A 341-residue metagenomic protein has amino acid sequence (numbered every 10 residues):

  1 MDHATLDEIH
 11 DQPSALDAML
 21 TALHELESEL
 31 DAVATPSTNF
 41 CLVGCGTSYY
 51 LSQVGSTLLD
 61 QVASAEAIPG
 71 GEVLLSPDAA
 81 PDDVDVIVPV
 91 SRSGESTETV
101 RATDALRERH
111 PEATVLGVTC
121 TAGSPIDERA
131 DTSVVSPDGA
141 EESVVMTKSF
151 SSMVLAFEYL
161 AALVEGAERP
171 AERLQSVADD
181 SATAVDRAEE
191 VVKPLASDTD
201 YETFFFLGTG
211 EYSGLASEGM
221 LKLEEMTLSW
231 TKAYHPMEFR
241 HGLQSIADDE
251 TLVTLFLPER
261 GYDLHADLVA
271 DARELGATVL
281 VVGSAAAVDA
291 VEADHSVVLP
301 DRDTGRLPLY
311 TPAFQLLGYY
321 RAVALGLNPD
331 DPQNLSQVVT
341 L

Functional and structural regions predicted by a protein language model:
D2-P13, L20-P36, T132-S136, A140-T254 (+2 more regions): Active-site phosphate/pyrophosphate-binding segments
S14-A22, D60-A67: Short coil-to-helix leader/linker segments, especially the first N-terminal amphipathic alpha-helix with its helix
T35-D179, T209, Q244, F256-P300 (+1 more regions): Glycine-rich phosphate-binding loops that contact phosphosugars or nucleotide phosphates
G219, D267-V269, Y310, Q333: Composition- and surface-driven signal marking solvent-exposed, interaction-prone regions in large proteins
D301-L341: Peripheral docking tails and interdomain loops at the edges of cofactor- or intermediate-handling domains
